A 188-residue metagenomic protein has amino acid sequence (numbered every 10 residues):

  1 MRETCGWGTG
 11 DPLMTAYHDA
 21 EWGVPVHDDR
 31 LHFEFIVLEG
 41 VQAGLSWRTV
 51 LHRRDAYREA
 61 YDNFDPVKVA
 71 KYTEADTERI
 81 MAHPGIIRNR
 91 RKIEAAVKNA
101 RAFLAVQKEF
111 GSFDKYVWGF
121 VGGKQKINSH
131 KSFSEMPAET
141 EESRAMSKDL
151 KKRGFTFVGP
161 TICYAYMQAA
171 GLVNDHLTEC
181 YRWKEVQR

Functional and structural regions predicted by a protein language model:
M1-R188: HhH-family (HhH-GPD) DNA N-glycosylase catalytic core used in base-excision repair
